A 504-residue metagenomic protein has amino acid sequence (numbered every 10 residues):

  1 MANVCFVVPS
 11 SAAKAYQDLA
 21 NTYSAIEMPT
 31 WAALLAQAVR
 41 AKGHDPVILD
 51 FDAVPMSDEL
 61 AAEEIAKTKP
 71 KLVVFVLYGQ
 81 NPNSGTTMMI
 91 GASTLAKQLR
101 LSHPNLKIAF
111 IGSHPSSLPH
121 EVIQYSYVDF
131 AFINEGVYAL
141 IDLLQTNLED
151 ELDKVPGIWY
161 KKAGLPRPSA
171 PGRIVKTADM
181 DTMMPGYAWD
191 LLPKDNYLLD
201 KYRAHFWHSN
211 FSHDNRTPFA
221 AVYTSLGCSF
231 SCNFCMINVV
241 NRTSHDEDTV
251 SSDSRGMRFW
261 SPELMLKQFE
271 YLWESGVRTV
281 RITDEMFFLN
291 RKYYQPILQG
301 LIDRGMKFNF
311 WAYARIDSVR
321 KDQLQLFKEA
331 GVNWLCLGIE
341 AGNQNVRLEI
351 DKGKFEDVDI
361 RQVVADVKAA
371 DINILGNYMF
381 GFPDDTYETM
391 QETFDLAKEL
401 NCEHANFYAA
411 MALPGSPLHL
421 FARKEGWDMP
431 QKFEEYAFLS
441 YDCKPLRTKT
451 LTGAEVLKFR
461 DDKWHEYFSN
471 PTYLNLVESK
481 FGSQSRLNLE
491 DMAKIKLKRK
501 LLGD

Functional and structural regions predicted by a protein language model:
A2-F6, A62-A66, K71, A163 (+3 more regions): Radical SAM enzyme core and accessory elements
A2-L264: Acidic, low-complexity intrinsically disordered segments
F51-V54, G342-K352, V364-T389, Y408-P414 (+1 more regions): Conserved strand-turn element in the central/C-terminal portion of the radical SAM core barrel that lines
A66, I123-Q124, W273, K328 (+1 more regions): Non-catalytic positions within long, well-ordered alpha-helices that form the structural scaffold/packing of enzyme
P119-Y125, Q323, D384-K398: Catalytic cores of alpha/beta
D190-L375, F382, D395: Radical SAM [4Fe-4S] cluster-binding motif and immediate context
